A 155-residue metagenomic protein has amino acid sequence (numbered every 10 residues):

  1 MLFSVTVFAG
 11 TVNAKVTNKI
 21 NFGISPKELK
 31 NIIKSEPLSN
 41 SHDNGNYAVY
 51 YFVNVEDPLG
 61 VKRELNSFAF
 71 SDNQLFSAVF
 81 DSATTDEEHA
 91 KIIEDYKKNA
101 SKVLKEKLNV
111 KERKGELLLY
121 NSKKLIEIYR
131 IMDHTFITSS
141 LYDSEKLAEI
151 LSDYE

Functional and structural regions predicted by a protein language model:
M1-G10: Classical Sec-dependent N-terminal signal peptides that target proteins to the secretory pathway
L2-F3, Y50-V53, E112: Short secondary-structure boundary micro-motifs
A9-D43, S77-E155: Non-cytosolic coordination micro-motifs
K34-D72: N-terminal, post-signal-peptide region of Sec/Tat-exported proteins
